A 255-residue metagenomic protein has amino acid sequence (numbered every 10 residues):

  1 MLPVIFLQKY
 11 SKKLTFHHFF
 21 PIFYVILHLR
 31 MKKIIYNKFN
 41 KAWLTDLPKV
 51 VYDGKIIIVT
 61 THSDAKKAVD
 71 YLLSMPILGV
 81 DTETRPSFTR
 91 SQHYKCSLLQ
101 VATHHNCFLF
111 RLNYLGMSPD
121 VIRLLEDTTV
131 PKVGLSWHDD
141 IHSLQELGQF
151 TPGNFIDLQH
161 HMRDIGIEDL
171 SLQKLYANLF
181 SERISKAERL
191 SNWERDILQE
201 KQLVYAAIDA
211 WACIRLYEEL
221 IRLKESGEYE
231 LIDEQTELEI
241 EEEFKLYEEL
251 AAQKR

Functional and structural regions predicted by a protein language model:
M1-L14, H18: Cationic, amphipathic, low-complexity segments that mediate targeting or membrane/lipid association
I22, I26-L78, L147, L158 (+2 more regions): N-terminal accessory regions of nucleic-acid-interacting proteins
D53-T60, D64, L73-I77, P86-K186 (+3 more regions): Conserved DEDDh/DEDDy metal-dependent 3′-5′ exonuclease domain
E218-I221, S226: Structured partner-binding subdomains within large eukaryotic complex subunits
